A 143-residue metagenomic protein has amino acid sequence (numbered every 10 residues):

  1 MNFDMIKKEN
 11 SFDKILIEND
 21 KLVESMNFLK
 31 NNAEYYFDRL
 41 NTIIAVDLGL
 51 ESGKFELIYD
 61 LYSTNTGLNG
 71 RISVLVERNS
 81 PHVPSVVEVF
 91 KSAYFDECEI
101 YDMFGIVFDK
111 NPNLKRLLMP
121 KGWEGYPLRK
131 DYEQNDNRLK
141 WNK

Functional and structural regions predicted by a protein language model:
M1-K143: Terminal low-complexity/charged segments
